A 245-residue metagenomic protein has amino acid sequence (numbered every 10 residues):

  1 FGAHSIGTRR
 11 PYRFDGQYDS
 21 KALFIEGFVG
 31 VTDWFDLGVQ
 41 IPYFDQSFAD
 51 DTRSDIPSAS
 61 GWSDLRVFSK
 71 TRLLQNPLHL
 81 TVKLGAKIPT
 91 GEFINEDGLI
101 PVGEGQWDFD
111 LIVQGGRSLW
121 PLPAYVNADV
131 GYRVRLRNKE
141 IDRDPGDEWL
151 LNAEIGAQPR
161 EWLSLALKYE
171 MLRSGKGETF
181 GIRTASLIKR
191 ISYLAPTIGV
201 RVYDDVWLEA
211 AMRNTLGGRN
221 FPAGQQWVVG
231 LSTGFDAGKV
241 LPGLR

Functional and structural regions predicted by a protein language model:
F1-E92, D97-R135, E148-R245: Transmembrane beta-barrel domains of Gram-negative outer membranes and organellar outer membranes
F14, E140-R143: Outer-membrane beta-barrel proteins
